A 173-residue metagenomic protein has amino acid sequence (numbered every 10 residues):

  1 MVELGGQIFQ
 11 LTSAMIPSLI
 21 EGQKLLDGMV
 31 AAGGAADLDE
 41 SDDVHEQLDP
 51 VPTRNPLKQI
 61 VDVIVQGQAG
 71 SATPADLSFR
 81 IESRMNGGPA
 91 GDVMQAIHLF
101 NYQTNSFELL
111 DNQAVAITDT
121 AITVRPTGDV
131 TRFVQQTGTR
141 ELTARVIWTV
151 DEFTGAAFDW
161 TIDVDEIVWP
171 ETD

Functional and structural regions predicted by a protein language model:
M1-V44: Activation corresponds to long, low-complexity, non-globular regions
L4, V150-D173: Exposed low-complexity, polar/acidic, P/S/T/G-rich flexible segments that act as propeptides, protease-susceptible
E46-S71, R125: Short beta-strands within extracellular/lumenal beta-sheet-rich domains
R54-P56, G70-P74, A90, I117-D119 (+1 more regions): Surface-exposed coil/turn segments at beta-strand junctions on protein surfaces, enriched
Q59-V63, G67-G88, V146: A short beta-strand element within beta-rich, extracytoplasmic domains of secreted/secretory-pathway proteins
G91-Q103: Short, surface-exposed beta-strand/strand-loop-strand elements in extracellular ectodomains
T104-V134: Extracellular carbohydrate recognition and processing domains and analogous Trp-centered ligand-binding platforms
T131-T149: Noncatalytic modules at the cell exterior or secretory-pathway interfaces, chiefly beta-strand-rich lectin/adhesion
